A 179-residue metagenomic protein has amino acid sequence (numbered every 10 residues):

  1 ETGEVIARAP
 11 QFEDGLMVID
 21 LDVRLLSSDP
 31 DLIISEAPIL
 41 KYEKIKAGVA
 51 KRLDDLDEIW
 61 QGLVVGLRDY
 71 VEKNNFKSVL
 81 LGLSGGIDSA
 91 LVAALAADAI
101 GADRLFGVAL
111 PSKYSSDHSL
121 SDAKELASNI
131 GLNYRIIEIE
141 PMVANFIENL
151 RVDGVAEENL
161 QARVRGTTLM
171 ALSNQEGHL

Functional and structural regions predicted by a protein language model:
E1-E58: C-terminal beta-strand edge segments of enzyme domains
L16-D20, I39, R104-A109, K113-G154 (+1 more regions): A conserved beta-strand->alpha-helix junction
V49-Q61, V155-A162: Short acidic-aromatic active-site loops that bind/stabilize oxyanions
L56-L80, G166, L172, H178: Phosphate/ATP-binding catalytic cores across multiple sugar-kinase/actin-like superfamilies, primarily ASKHA
R68-K77, D98, A102-L105, N145-E148 (+2 more regions): Conserved helix-loop functional segments at active or binding sites
K77-L83, I87-K124: ATP-dependent adenylation/pyrophosphate-handling site
I100, I130, I147, R151-L179: Active-site adenylate/phosphate-handling loop in enzymes that bind or generate adenylated species
